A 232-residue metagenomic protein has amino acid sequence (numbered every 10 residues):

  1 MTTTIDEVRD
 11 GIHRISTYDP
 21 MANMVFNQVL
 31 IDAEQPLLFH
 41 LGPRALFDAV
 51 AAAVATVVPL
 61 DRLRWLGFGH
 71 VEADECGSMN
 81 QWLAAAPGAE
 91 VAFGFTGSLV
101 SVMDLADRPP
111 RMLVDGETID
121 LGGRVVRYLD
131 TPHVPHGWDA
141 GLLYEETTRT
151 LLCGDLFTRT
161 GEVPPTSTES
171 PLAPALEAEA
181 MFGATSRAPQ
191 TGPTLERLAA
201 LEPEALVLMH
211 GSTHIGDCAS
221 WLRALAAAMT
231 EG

Functional and structural regions predicted by a protein language model:
T2-A55, G141-G154: Conserved beta-strand hairpin/beta-sheet module of binuclear metal-dependent hydrolase folds, prominently
E7-D10, G88-A140, S186, Q190-A199: Metallo-beta-lactamase
R14-P20, G42-R44, F68-H70, R127-H133 (+1 more regions): Short, flexible loop segments at the rims of nucleotide/cofactor-binding pockets, characterized by
F39-L41, L63-V71, V91-F95, L151-D155 (+2 more regions): Active-site neighborhood of phospho(di)ester-bond hydrolases with catalytic His/Asp-centered motifs
P43-R44, A73, T158, T213: Short, glycine/acidic-enriched loop or turn micro-motifs at the edges of active sites
L46-F93: Active-site metal-binding motif and surrounding structural segment of the metallo-beta-lactamase
R64-L66, R124-V126, P174-F182: Short, basic, glycine/proline-bearing loop/turn elements
P132-A219, L225-M229: Metallo-beta-lactamase
